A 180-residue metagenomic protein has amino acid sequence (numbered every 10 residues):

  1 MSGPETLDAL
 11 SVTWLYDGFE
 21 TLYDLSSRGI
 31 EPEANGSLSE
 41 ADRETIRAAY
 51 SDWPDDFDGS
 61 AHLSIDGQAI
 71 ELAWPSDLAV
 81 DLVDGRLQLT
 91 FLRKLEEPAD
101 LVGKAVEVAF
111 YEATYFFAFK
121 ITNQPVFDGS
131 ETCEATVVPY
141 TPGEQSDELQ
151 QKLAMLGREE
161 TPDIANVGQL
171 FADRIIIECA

Functional and structural regions predicted by a protein language model:
M1-L22: Early extracytoplasmic/domain-onset interaction patches
M1-T6, E33-G36, V167-C179: Intrinsically disordered, low-complexity terminal tails/loops enriched in metal-binding residues
T6, R43-T45, S51, Q150-Q151 (+1 more regions): Mixed-charge, polar/low-complexity N-terminal
D8-L10, L22-S27, L101-E107: Short, hydrophobic/aromatic beta-strand segments
A9-L10, W53, A165-Q169: Homeobox/homeodomain signature
F19-A99: Structured domain cores in non-transmembrane regions
D66-A180: Mature, soluble, non-transmembrane domains
